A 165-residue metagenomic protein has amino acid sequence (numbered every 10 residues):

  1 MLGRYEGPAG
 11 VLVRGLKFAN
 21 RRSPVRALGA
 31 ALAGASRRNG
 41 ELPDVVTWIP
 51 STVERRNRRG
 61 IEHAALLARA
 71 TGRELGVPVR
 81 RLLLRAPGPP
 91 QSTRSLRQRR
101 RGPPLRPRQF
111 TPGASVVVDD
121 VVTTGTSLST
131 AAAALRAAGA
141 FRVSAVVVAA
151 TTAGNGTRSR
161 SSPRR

Functional and structural regions predicted by a protein language model:
M1-V117, T126-R165: Conserved PRPP/pyrophosphate-binding segment of the phosphoribosyltransferase/PRPP-pathway fold
D120: Active-site-proximal glycine-rich helix-loop-beta segment
